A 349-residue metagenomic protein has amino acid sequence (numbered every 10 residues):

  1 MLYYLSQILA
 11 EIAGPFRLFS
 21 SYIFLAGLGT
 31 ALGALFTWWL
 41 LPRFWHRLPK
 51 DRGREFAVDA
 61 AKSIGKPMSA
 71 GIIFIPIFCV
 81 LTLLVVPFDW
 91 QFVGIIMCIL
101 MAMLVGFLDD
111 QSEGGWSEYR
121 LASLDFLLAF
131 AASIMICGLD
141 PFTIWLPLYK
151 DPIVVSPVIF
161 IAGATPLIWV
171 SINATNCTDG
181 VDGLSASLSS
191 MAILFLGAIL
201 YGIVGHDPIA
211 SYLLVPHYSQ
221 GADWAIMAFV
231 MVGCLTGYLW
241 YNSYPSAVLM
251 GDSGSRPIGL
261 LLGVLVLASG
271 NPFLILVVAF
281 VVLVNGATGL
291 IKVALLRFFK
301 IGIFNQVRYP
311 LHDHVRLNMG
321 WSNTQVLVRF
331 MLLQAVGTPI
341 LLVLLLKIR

Functional and structural regions predicted by a protein language model:
L2-V284: "…together with the soluble PPM/PP2C metallo-phosphatase catalytic core" -> "…together with the soluble PPM/PP2C
K50, G71, V281-R329: Membrane-proximal soluble regions of multi-pass membrane proteins
I199, Y241-P245, V266, G270 (+7 more regions): Hydrophobic alpha-helix feature that most strongly marks membrane-spanning transmembrane helices and their immediate
H217-G221, I275, L295-K300, R349: Short beta-alpha connecting loops at secondary-structure transitions that line or flank enzyme active sites
T324-L345: Final/C-terminal transmembrane alpha-helix of multipass membrane proteins
